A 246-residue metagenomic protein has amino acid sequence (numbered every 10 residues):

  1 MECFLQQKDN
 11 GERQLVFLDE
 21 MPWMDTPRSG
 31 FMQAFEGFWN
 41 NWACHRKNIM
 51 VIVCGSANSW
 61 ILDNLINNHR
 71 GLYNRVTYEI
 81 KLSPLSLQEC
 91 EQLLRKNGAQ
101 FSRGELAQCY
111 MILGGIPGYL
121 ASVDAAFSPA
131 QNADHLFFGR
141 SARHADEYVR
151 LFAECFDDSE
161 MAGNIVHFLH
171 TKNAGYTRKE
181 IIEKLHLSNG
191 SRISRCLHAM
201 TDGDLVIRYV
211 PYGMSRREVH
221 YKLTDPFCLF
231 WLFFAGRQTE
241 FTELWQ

Functional and structural regions predicted by a protein language model:
M1-G11, G30: Short glycine-rich substrate-engagement loop in P-loop NTPases that contacts/grips substrate
Q14-L15: The start of beta-strands in P-loop NTPase/AAA+ ATPase cores
D19-M21: Walker B catalytic acidic pair
W23, S56-I61, L85-C90, P117 (+2 more regions): Conserved nucleotide-binding/hydrolysis micro-motifs of P-loop NTPases
W23-P27, F31-H69: Sensor-1/coupling segment of RecA-like P-loop NTPase cores
T77-E105: Conserved small helical "lid"/interfacial subdomain of P-loop NTPases
R103-L106, M111-S122, A162-G163: The conserved phosphate-sensing helix
Y119-Q246: Accessory nucleic acid-recognition modules appended to NTPase machines
